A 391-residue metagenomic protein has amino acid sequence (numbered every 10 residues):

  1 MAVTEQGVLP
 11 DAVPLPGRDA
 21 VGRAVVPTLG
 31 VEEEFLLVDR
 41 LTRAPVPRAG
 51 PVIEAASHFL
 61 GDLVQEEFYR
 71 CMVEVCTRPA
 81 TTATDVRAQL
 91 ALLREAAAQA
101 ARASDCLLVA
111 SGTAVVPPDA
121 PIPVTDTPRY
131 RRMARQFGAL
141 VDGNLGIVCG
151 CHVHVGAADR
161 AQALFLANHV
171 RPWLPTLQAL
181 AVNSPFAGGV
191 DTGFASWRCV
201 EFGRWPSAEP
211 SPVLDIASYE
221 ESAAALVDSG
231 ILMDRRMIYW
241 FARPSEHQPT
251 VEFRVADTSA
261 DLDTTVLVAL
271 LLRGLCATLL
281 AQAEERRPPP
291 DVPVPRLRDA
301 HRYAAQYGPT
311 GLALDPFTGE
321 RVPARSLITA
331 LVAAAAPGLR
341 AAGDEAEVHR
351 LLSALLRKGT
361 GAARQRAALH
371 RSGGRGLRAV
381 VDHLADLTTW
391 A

Functional and structural regions predicted by a protein language model:
A2-S104, M133, F202-A391: C-terminal accessory/tail domains of diverse enzymes
D105-I122, G188: Short, glycine/charge-rich beta-strand/loop segments that flank catalytic centers and engage negatively charged groups
S111-A114, A179-R198: Short, surface-exposed recognition loops or helix-turn segments adjacent to catalytic cores
G112-V116, D159, D257: Active-site-proximal loop/turn and secondary-structure-junction residues that shape catalytic pockets, frequently
A120-R132, G193-S207: Short, low-order "capping/linker" segments at domain edges
T127-V148: Acidic, His- and aromatic-enriched active-site or binding-groove loops in soluble protein domains that engage sugars
G143-V170: Internal, well-ordered domain-core segments that constitute the primary functional module of diverse proteins
L166-N183: Preference for long, well-ordered alpha-helical segments
